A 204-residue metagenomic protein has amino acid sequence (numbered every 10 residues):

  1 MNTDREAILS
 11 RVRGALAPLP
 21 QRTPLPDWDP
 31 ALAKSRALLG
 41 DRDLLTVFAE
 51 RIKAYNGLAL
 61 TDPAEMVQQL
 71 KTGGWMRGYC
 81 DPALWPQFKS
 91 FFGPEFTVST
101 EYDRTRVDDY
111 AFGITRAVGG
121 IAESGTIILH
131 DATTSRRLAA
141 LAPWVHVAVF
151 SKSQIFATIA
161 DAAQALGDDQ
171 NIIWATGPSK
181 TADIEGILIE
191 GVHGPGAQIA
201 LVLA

Functional and structural regions predicted by a protein language model:
M1-A204: The feature marks the mature, well-folded catalytic cores of soluble enzymes
